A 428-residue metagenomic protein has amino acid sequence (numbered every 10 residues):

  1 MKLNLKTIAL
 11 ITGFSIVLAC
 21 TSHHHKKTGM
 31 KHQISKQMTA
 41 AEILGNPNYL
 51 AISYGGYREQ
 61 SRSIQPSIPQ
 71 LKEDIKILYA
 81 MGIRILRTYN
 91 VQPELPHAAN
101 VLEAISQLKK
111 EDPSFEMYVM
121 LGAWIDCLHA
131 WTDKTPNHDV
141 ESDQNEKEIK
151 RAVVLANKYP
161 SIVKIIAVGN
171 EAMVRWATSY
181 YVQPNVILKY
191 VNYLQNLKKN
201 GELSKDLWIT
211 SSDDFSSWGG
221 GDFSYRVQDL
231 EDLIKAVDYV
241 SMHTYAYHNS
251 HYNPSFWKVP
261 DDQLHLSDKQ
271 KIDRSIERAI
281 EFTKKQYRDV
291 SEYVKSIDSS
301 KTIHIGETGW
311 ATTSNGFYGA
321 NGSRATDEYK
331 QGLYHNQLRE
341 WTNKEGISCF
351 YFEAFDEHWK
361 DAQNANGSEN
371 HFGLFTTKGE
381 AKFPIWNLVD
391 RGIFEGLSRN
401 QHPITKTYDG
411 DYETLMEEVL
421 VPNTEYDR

Functional and structural regions predicted by a protein language model:
L18-A19: C-terminal motif of bacterial Sec signal peptides marking the signal peptidase cleavage site
H25-D74: Boundary/entry segment of secreted carbohydrate-active catalytic domains
G29-E42, G316-Q337, W341-R428: Aromatic-rich peripheral "rim/lid" segments of glycoside hydrolase catalytic domains that contact and position glycan
S63-P66, R87-V101, C127-A130, S142-N145 (+4 more regions): Acidic-and-aromatic substrate-binding clefts and catalytic sites of carbohydrate-active enzymes
Q70-E94: Catalytic domains of carbohydrate-active enzymes, especially glycoside hydrolases
L86, I166, V240, I305-E307 (+1 more regions): Conserved, mostly hydrophobic/aromatic
V91, P96-L207: Substrate-binding cleft of extracellular glycoside hydrolase catalytic domains
S142, M173-R175, S179-I305, N315: Noncatalytic carbohydrate-binding groove/subsite architecture in carbohydrate-active enzymes
